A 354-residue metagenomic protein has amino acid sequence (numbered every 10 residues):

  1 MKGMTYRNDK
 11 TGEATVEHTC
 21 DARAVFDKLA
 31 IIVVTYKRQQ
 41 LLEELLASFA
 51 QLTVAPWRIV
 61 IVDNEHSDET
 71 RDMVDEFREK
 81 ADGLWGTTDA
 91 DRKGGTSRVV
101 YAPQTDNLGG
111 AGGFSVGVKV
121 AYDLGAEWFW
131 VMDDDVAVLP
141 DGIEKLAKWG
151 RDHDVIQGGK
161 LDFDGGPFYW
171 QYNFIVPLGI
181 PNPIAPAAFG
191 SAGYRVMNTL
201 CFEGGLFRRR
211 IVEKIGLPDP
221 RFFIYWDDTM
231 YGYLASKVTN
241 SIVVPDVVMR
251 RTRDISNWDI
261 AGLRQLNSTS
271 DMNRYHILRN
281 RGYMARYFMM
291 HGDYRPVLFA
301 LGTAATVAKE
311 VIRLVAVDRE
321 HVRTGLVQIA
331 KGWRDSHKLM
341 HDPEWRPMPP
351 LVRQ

Functional and structural regions predicted by a protein language model:
A47-P56: Short, acidic, metal-binding catalytic loop of nucleotide-sugar glycosyltransferases
S48, D63-M73, V136: A conserved acidic beta->alpha catalytic loop
P103-L124: Glycine-rich, basic loop-to-helix element that forms the pyrophosphate-binding segment of sugar-nucleotide handling
A126-D135: Short beta-strand-to-loop acidic/aromatic patch adjacent to the donor-nucleotide binding site
P140-Q171: Conserved donor NDP-sugar-binding/catalytic core segment of glycosyltransferases
A187-F207: A recurrent flexible, glycine/aromatic-enriched loop bordering the glycosyltransferase active site that acts as
G205, I211-G216, R221-V247: A short, conserved alpha-helix in the catalytic core of glycosyltransferases
M289-Q354: Non-catalytic, C-terminal membrane-associated alpha-helical segments of glycosyltransferases
